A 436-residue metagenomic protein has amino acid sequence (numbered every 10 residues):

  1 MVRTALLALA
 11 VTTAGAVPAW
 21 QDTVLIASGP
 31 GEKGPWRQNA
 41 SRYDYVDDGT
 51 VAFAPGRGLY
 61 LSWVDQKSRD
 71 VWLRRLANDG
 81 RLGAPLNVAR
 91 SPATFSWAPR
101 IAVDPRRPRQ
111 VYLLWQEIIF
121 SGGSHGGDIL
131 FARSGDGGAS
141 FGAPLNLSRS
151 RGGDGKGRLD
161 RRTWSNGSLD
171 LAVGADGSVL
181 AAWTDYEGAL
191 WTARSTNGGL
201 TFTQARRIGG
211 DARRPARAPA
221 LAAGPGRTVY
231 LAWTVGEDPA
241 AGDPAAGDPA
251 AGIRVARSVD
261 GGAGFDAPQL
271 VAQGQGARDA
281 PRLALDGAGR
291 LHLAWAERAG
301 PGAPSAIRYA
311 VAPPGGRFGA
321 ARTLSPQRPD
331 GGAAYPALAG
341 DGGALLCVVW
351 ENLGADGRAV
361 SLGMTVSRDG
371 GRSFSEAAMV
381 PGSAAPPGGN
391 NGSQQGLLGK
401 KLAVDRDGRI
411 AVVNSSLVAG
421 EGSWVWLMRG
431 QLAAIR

Functional and structural regions predicted by a protein language model:
M1-T4: Positively charged n-region of N-terminal signal peptides that target proteins for export
L6-A16: Hydrophobic h-region of N-terminal signal peptides that target proteins for export in Gram-negative bacteria
A16-R436: Extracellular, repeat-based ectodomains that mediate carbohydrate processing or recognition
